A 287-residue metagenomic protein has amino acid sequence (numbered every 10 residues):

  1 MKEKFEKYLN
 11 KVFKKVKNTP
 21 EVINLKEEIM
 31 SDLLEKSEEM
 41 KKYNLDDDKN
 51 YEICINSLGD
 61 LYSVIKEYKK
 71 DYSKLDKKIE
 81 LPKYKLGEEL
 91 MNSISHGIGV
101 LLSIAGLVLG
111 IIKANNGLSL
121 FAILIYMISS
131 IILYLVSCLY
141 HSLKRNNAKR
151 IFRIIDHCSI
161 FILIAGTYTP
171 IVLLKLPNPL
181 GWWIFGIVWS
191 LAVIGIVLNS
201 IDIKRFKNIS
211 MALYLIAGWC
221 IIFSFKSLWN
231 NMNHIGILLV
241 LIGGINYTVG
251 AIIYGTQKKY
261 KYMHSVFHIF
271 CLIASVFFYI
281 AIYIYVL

Functional and structural regions predicted by a protein language model:
M1-L25: Amphipathic, heptad-repeat alpha-helical segments
E6, K14, M40, L45-D47: Protein-protein interaction and targeting regions used for scaffolding, dimerization, and localization
N18, V22, N44-K49: Helix N-cap / loop-to-helix initiation motif
L25-Y43: Amphipathic alpha-helical segments that form the core helices of the histone-fold
L45-L86: Cytosolic juxtamembrane regions of integral membrane proteins
D76-L287: Multi-pass alpha-helical transmembrane bundles in non-GPCR membrane proteins that perform intramembrane catalysis
